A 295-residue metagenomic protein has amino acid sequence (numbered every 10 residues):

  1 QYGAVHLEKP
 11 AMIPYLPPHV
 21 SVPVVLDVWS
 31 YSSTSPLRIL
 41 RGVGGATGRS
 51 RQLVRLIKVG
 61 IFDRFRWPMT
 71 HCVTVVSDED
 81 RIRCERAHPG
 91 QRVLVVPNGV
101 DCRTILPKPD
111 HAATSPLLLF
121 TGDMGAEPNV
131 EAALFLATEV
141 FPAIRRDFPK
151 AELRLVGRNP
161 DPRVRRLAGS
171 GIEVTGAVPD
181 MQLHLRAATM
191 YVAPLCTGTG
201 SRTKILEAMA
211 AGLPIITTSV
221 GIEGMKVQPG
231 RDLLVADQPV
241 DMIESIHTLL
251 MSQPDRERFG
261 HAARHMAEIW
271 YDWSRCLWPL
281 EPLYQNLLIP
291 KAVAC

Functional and structural regions predicted by a protein language model:
Q1-M12, P23-V25: Short N-terminal targeting/anchoring amphipathic segment
V22-R64, D123: Acceptor-binding helix/loop patch of EC 2.4 sugar-transfer enzymes, predominantly nucleotide-sugar-dependent
S33, Q52-P107: Donor nucleotide-sugar binding/catalytic pocket of nucleotide-sugar-dependent glycosyltransferases
H71, R186-G200, A211-P214: Acidic donor-binding loop of glycosyltransferase active sites
P97-A187: Conserved catalytic-core segment of nucleotide-activated headgroup transferases in glycan assembly
K204-E207, P214-T218, L234: Short hydrophobic beta-strand element within catalytic cores of glycosyltransferases and related nucleotide-activated
P229-V240, T248-P254: Conserved acidic donor-binding segment of nucleotide-sugar-dependent glycosyltransferases
T248, D255-W270, C276-P282, N286: A short, well-ordered alpha-helix in the C-terminal region of glycosyltransferases
